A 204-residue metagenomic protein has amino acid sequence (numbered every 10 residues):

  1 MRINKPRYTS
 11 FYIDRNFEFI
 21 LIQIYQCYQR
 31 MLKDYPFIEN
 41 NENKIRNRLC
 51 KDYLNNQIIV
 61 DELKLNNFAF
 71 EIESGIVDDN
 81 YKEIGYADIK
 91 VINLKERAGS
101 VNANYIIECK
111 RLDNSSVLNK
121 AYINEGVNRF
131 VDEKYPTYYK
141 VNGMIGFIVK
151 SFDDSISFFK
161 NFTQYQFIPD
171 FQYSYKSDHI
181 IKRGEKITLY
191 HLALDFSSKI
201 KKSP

Functional and structural regions predicted by a protein language model:
M1-R15: Nuclease-adjacent, charged terminal/linker segments that flank catalytic cores
E18-I76, N80: Acidic-basic catalytic patches of nuclease active cores, encompassing PD-(D/E)XK and other metal-cofactor nuclease
N66-V101: Active-site metal-binding core of divalent-cation-utilizing nuclease and nuclease-like domains
I89-V91, Y105-R111: Conserved catalytic cores of phosphodiester-cleaving nucleases, focusing on short active-site segments
S100, N114-G126: Active-site-adjacent loop/helix micro-motif of nuclease/hydrolase catalytic cores
P136-K160: Nucleic-acid nuclease catalytic cores
Y165-P204: Non-catalytic C-terminal interaction segments of nucleic acid-processing enzymes
